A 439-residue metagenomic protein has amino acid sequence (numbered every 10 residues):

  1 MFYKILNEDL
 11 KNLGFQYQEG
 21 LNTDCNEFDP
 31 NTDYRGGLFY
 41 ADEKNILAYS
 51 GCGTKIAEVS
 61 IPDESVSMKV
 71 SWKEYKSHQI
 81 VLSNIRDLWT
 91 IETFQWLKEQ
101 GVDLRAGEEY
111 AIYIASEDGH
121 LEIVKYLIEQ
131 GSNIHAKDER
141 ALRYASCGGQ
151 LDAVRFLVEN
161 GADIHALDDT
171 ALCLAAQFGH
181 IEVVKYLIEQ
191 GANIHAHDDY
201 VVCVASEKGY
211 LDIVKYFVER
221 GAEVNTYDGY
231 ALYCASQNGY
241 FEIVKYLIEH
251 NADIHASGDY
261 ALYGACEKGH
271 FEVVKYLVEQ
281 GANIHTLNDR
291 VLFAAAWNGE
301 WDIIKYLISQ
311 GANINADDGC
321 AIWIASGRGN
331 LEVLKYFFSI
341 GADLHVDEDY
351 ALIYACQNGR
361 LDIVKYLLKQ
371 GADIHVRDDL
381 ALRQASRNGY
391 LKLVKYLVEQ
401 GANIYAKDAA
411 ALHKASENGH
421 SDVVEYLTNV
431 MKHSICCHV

Functional and structural regions predicted by a protein language model:
M1-R35, T54-A57, D63: ADP-ribose/NAD+-binding catalytic cleft of ART/PARP-like enzymes
Y34-G36, L47-H120, L127: Conserved NAD+-utilizing ADP-ribose enzyme module
T93, E122-I123, D152-A153, E182-V183 (+8 more regions): Conserved ankyrin/ankyrin-like repeat signature
V102, S132, A162, A192 (+8 more regions): Ankyrin-repeat C-terminal turn/loop position
R105-I114, H135-Y144, H165-C173, H195-V204 (+8 more regions): Ankyrin-repeat boundary/"N-cap" motif
K407-V439: Leucine-rich solenoid repeat scaffolds
